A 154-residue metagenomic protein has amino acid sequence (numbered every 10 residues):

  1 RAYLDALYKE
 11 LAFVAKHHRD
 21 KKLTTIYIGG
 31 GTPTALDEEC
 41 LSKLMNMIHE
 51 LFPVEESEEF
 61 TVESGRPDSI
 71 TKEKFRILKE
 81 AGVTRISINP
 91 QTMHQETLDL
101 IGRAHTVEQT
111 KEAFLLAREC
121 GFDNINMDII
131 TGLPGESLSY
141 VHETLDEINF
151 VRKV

Functional and structural regions predicted by a protein language model:
R1-H17, T24-V154: Conserved non-cysteine loop/helix-boundary elements of the Radical SAM core domain that shape
